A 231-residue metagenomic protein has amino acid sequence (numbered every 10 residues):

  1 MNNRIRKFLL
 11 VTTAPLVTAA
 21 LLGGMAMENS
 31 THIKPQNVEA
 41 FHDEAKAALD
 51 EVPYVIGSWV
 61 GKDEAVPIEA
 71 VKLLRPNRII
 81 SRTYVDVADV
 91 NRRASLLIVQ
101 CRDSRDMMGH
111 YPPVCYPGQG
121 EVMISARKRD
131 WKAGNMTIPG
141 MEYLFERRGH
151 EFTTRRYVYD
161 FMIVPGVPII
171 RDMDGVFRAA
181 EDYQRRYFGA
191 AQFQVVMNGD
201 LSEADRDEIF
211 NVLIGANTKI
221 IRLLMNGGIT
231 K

Functional and structural regions predicted by a protein language model:
M1-F8: Short, Lys/Arg-rich N-terminal segment immediately upstream of the first membrane anchor
N3, A14-L16, A40: Flexible extramembrane loops and terminal tails that flank transmembrane helices in small membrane-associated subunits
L10-T31, R129-K231: A short, solvent-exposed beta-edge/loop patch
S30-A47: Alpha-helical transmembrane signal-anchor/signal-peptide segments
E44-L73: Short extracytoplasmic
E51-S58, N91, I138-G140, F188-A190: Sequence-level motif detector for i,i+2 pairs with an aromatic at +2
I56, V60-D63, A88, N217-G228: Sec/Tat-exported extracytoplasmic proteins
P67-E181: Short, solvent-exposed recognition patches
